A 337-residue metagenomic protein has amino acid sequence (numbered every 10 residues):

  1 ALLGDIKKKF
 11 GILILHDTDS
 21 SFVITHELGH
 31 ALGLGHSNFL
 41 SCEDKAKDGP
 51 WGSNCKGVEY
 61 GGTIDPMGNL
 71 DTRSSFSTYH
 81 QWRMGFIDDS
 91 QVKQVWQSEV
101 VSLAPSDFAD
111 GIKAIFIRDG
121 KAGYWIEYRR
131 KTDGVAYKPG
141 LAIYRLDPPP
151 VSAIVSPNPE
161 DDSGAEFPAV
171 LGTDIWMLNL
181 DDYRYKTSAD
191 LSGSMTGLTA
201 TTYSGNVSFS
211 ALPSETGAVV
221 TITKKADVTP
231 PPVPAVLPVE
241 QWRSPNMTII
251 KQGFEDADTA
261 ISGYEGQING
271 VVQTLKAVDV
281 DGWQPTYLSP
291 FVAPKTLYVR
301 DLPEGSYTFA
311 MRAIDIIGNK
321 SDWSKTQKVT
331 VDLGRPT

Functional and structural regions predicted by a protein language model:
A1-A136: Extracellular hydrolytic enzyme modules, especially secreted metalloproteases of the metzincin/thermolysin-like class
L3, K7-T18, E99-P230: Non-catalytic C-terminal accessory/binding modules of secreted extracellular proteins
A226-P231, W242, D315, K325-T337: Flexible, low-complexity linkers/stalks enriched in Thr/Pro that connect modular domains
D227, K251-A260, D315: Extracellular acidic, Ser/Thr/Pro-rich low-complexity tracts
V239-N246: Short, solvent-exposed loop/linker segments at the N-terminal edge of repeated beta-sheet extracellular domains
F254-K276: Solvent-exposed loop/turn segments flanking beta-strands in beta-repeat/beta-sandwich domains
V299-S306: Surface-exposed, short loops/turns at beta-strand junctions within beta-sandwich domains
